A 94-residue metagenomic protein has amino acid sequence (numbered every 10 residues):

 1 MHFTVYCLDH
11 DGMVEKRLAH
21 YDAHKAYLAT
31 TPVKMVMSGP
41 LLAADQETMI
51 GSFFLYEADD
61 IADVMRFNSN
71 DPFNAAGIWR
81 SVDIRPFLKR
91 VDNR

Functional and structural regions predicted by a protein language model:
M1-R94: Conserved, structured core segments of small domains
